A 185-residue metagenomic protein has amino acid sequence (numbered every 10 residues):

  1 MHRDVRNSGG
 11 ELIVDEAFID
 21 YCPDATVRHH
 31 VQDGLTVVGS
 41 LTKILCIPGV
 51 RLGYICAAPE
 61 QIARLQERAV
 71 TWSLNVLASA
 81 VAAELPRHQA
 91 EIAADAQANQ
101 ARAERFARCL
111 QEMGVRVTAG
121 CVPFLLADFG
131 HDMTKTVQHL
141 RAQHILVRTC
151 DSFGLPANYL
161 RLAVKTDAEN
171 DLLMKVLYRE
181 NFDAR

Functional and structural regions predicted by a protein language model:
M1-L12, E16-I47: Active-site pre-lysine segment of PLP-dependent enzymes
E11, R116, L146: Residue-level detector of anion-binding/catalytic polar loops
V14, G39, L74, V147-T149: Hydrophobic residues in well-ordered beta-strands that form the structural core
L35-Q111, V115-T118: PLP-dependent aminotransferase class I/II
G49, C121-V122, G154-N158: Short acidic/glycine-enriched loop/turn segments that link adjacent beta-strands
Q100, E112-Q143, T166: Conserved PLP-binding catalytic core of the aspartate aminotransferase-like
A142-Q143, S152-R185: PLP-dependent enzyme catalytic core of the Aspartate aminotransferase-like
